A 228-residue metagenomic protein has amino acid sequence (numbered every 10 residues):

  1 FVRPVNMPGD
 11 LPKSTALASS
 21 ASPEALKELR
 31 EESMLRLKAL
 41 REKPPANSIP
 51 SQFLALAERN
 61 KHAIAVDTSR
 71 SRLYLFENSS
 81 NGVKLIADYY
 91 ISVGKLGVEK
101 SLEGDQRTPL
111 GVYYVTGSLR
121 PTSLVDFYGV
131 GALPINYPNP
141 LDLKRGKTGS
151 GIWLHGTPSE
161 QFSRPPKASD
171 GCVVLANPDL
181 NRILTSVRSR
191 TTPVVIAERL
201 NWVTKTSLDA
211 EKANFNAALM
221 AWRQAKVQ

Functional and structural regions predicted by a protein language model:
F1-G171, P178-Q228: N-terminal pre-domains immediately preceding structured catalytic cores
